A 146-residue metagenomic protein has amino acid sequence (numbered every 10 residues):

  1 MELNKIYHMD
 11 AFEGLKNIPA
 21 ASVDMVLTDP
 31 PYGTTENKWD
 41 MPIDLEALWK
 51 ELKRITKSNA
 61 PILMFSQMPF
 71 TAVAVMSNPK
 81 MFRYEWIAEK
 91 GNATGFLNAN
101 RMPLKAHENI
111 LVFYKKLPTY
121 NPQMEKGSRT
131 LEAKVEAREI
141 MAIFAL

Functional and structural regions predicted by a protein language model:
E2-L146: Core catalytic lobe of class I
